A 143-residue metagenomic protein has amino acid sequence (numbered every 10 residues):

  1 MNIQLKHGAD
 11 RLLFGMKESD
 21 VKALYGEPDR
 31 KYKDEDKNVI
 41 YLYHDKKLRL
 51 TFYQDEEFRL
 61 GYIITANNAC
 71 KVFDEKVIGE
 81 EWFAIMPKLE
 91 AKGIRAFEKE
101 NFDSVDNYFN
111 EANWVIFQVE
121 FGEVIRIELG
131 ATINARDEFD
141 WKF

Functional and structural regions predicted by a protein language model:
M1-F143: Short helix/turn-capping signatures at newly exposed starts of structured segments
